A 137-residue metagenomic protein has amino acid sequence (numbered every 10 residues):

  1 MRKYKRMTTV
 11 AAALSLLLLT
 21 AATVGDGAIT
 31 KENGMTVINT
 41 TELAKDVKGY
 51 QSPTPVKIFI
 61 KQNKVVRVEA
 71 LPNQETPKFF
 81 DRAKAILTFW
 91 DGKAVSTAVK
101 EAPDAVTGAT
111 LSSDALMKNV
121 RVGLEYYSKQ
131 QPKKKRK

Functional and structural regions predicted by a protein language model:
R2, T8-T9, T20-D114, K118-K137: Flexible, solvent-exposed loop/hinge segments and secondary-structure transition points
A11-A13: Short S/T/G/P-rich N-terminal loop/turn motif that feeds into the first structured element of a domain
S15-L19: Loop-helix junctions at membrane interfaces
